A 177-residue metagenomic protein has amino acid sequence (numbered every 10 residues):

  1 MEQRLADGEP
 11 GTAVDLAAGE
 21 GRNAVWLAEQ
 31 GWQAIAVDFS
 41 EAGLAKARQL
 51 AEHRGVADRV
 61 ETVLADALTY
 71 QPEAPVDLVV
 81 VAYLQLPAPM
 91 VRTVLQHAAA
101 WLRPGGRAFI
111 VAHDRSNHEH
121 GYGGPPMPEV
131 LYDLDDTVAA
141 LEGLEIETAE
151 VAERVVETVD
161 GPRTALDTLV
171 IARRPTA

Functional and structural regions predicted by a protein language model:
P10-G19: Conserved class I S-adenosyl-L-methionine
S40-A42: Conserved SAM/SAH-binding beta-strand->alpha-helix loop
A47-R48: Conserved SAM-binding loop
G55-A67: Conserved SAM-binding strand-loop segment of SAM-dependent methyltransferases
D77-V91: A short SAM/SAH-binding and catalytic strip from SAM-dependent methyltransferases
R92-P104: A short glycine-rich, Lys/Arg-flanked "PGG" loop and its adjoining helix->strand segment in the class I
G105-H113: Conserved beta-strand signature within the Rossmann-like core of class I S-adenosyl-L-methionine
E129-A149: Short alpha-helix
